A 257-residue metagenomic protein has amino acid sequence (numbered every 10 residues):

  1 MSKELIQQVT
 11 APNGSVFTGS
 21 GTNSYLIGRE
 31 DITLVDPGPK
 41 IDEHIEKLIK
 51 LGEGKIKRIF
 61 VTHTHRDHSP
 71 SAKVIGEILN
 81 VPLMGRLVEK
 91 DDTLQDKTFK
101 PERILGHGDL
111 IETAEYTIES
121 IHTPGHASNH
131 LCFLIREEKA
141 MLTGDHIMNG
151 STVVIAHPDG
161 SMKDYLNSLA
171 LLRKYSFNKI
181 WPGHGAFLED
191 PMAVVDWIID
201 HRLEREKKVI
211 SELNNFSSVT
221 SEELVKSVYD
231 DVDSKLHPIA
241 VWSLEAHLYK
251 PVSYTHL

Functional and structural regions predicted by a protein language model:
S2-L51, C132-G144, N149: Conserved beta-strand hairpin/beta-sheet module of binuclear metal-dependent hydrolase folds, prominently
S15-S20, P39-T117, K139: Active-site HxH/HxHxD metal-binding segment of metal-dependent hydrolases
L34, P39-K40, T117-K208, E212: Metallo-beta-lactamase
L213-S217: Short helix-to-turn junction characteristic of helix-turn-helix DNA-binding domains, especially the helix
S218-D230: Short acidic, hydrophobic short linear motifs in intrinsically disordered regions
D230-W242: Short, positively charged loop/turn segments that connect secondary-structure elements
E245-Y249: Short, hydrophobic-biased segments on the C-terminal half of alpha helices that form "recognition helices"
T255-H256: Conserved small/polar residues in nucleotide/adenosyl-binding loops
